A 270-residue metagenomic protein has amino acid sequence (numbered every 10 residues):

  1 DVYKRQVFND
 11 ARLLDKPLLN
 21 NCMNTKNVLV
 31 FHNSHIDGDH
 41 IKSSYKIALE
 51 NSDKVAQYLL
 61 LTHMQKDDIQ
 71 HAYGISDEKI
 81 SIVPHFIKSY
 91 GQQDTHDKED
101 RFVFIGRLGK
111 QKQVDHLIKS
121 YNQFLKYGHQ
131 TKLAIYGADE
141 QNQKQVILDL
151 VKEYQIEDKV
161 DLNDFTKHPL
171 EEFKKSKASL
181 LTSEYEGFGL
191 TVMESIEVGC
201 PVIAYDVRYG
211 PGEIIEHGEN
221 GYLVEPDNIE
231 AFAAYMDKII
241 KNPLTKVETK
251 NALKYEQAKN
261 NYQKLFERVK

Functional and structural regions predicted by a protein language model:
V2-Y3: Short, small-residue-biased leader/transition segments that mark boundaries at the very start of proteins
F8-L14, F31: Short His-centered aromatic/hydrophobic patch
L59, T95-K112, L117-Y121, A134: Conserved donor-binding/catalytic core segment of Leloir-type glycosyltransferases
M64, F86: Carbohydrate-associated surface elements
G91-Q92, L223, K241-K270: A charged, aromatic-enriched C-terminal amphipathic alpha-helix characteristic of glycosyltransferases across folds
I105, K132-V146: Glycosyltransferase donor-sugar binding loop
E184: Aromatic "clamp/platform" in nucleotide-sugar-dependent glycosyltransferases that forms part of the donor/acceptor
P201-Y205: Short hydrophobic beta-strand element within catalytic cores of glycosyltransferases and related nucleotide-activated
